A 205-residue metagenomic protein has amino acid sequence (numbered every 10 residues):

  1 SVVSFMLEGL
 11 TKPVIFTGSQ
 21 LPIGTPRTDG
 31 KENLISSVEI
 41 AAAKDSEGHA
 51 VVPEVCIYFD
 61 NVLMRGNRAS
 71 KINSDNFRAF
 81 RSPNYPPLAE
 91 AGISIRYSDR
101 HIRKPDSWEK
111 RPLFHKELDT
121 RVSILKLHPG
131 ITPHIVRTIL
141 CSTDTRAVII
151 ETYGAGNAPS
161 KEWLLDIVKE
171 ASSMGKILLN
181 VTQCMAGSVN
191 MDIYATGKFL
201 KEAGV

Functional and structural regions predicted by a protein language model:
S1, I15-G18, P53-D60, K126 (+2 more regions): Short beta-strand segments
S1-K12, P159-I167: Short Gly/Thr/Asp-enriched flexible loops that form oxyanion-binding sites at enzyme active sites
F5-E8, T17-L21: N-terminal glycine-/lysine-enriched basic segments
M6-L10, I40-E47, A91-S94, S142-T143 (+3 more regions): Change "in soluble alpha/beta enzymes" to "in soluble alpha/beta proteins
G9-P13, A50-E54, F59-D60, D119-V122 (+2 more regions): Short coil/turn connectors at secondary-structure junctions
G18-I93: Internal gly/pro-rich beta-alpha loop/helix module that stabilizes soluble enzyme cofactors or their anionic handles
R65-A155, S160-K161: Accessory alpha-helical/coil subdomains and C-terminal extensions that flank or cap enzyme catalytic cores
A155-V205: C-terminal non-catalytic interaction/assembly regions of soluble proteins
